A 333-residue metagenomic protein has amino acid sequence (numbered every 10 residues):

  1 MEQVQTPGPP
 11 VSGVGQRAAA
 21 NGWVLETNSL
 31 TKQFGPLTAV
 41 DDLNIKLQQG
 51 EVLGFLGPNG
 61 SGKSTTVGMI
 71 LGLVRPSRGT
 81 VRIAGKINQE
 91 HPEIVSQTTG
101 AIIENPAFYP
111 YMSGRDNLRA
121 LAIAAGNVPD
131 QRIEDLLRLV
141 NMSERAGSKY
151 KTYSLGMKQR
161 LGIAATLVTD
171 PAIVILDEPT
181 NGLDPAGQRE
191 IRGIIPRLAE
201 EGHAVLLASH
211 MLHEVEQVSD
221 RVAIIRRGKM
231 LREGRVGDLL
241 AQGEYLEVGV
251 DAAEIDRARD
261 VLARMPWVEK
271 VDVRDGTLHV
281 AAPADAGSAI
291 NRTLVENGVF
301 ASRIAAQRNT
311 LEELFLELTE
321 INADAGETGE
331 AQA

Functional and structural regions predicted by a protein language model:
M1-T31, I321-A333: ABC-family P-loop ATPase nucleotide-binding domain
G22-T27, K32-R226, R232: ABC transporter nucleotide-binding domains
L53, F108, S143, I173 (+4 more regions): A general structural signal for well-ordered secondary-structure junctions
I94, A120, D135, D238 (+2 more regions): Generic structural signal for isolated residues within well-ordered alpha-helices
E104, N117-R119, P179-T180, Q242-Y245 (+2 more regions): A short, structure-level motif marking secondary-structure boundaries and short turns
Y111, R303, G326-E327: Short, hydrophobic secondary-structure boundary micro-motifs
R192-A281: ABC transporter nucleotide-binding domain
Y245-I321, A333: Short, charged/small-residue-rich alpha-helical element at the C-terminal edge of ABC transporter nucleotide-binding
